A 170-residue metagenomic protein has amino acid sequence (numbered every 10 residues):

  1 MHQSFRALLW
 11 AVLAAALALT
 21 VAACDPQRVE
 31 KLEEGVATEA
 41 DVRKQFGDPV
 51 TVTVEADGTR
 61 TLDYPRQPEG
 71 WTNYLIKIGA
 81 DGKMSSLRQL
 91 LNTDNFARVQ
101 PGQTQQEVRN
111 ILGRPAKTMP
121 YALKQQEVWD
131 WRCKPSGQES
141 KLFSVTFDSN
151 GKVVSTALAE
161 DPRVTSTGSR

Functional and structural regions predicted by a protein language model:
M1-A22: Sec-dependent bacterial lipoprotein signal peptides
C24-R170: Residues within mature, well-folded domains
